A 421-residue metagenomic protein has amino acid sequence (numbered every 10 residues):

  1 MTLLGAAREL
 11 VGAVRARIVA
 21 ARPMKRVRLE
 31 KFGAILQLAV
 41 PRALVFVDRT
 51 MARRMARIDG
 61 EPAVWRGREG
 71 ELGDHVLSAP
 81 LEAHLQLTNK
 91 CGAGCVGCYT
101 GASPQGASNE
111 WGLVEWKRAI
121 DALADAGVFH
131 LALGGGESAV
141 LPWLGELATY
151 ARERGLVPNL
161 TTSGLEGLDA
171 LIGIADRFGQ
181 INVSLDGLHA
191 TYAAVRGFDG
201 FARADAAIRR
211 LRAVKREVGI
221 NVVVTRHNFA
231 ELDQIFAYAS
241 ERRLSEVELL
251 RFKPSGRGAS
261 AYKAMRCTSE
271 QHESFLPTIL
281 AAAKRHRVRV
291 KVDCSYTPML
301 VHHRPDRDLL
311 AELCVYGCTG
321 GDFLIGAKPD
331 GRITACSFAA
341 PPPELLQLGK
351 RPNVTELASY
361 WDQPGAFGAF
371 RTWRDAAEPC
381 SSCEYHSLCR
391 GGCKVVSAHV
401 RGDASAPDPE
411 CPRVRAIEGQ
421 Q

Functional and structural regions predicted by a protein language model:
M1-H75, K328-C336, P341-L345, K350-T355 (+1 more regions): Radical SAM enzyme core and accessory elements
R26-Q37, F46-D48, A52-G173: Conserved alpha-helical substructure of the radical SAM core
E71-D74, L309-C314, A369-F370: Short, P/G- and charge-enriched loop/turn segments at secondary-structure junctions
E82, Q86, G219, V223 (+1 more regions): Conserved beta-strand segments that form the floor/walls of ligand-binding pockets within enzyme and binding domains
S108, L113-G135, V140-E270: Radical SAM/AdoMet-radical enzyme domain recognition
T161, N221-V222, E248-R251, K291-C294 (+2 more regions): Short beta-strand segments
R216, E270-R307, R332-Y385, R390 (+1 more regions): C-terminal accessory region of radical SAM enzymes
G317-D322: Short, small/polar residue-rich loop motifs at catalytic or cofactor-binding pockets
